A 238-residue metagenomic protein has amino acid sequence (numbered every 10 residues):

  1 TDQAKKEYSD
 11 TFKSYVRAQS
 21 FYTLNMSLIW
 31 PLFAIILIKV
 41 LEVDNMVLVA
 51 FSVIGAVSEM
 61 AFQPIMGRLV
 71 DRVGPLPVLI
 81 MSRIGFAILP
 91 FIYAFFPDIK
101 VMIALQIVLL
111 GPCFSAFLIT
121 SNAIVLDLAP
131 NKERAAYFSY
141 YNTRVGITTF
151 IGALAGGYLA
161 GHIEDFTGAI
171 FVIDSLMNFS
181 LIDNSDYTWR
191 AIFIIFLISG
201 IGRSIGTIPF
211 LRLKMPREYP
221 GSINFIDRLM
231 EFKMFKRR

Functional and structural regions predicted by a protein language model:
T1-R17, P220-R238: Juxtamembrane intracellular "pre-TM" segments in multi-pass secondary transporters
P31-L48: Short amphipathic helix-loop junctions that connect adjacent transmembrane helices in Major Facilitator Superfamily/SLC
N45-M46, A129-N142: Loop-to-transmembrane helix entry/capping segments in MFS-fold secondary transporters and related SLC/MFSD carriers
F62-P75, A160: Helix-to-loop junctions at the C-terminal end of transmembrane segments in multipass secondary transporters
P77-I92: Structural signature of the two symmetry-related core transmembrane helices
A94-Q106: Helix-loop junctions at membrane interfaces in 12-TM secondary transporters
A116-P130: Intracellular juxtamembrane helix-capping segments at the cytosolic ends of symmetry-related transmembrane helices
G161-I201: A membrane-interface helix-boundary motif in multi-pass transporters
